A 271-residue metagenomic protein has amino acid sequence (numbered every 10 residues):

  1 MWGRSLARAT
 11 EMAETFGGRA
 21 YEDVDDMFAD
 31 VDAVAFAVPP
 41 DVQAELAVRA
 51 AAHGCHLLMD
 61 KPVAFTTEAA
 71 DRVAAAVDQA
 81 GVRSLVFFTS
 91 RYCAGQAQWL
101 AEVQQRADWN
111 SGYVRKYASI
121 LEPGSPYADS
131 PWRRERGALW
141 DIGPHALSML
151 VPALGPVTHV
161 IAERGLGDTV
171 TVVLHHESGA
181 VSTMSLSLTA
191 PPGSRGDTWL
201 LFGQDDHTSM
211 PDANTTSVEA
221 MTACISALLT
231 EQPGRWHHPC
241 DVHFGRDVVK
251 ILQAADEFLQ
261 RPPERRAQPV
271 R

Functional and structural regions predicted by a protein language model:
M1-A13: NAD(P)-binding Rossmann-fold cofactor-contacting core
S5, F16-A74: Beta-loop-alpha module in the N-terminal Rossmann-like domain of NAD(P)-dependent dehydrogenases, especially those
A13, D26, A33-F36, E177 (+1 more regions): C-terminal helix-rich "cap/oligomerization" subdomain common to oxidoreductases
G18, H53-C55, A80-R83, G179-A180: A short helix->loop->beta-strand "cap" motif at the edges of active sites that frequently abuts
D71-S90, A107-G112: Rossmann-fold dehydrogenase core element
S90-V160, P262: Predominantly a Rossmann-like dinucleotide-binding segment in NAD(P)-dependent oxidoreductases
R134-D141, P211-T215, E219, P239: A short glycine-threonine-serine/GTX helix/turn-capping micro-motif
P144-D212, I225-Q232, A255, V270-R271: Contiguous beta-strand/loop segments that form the cofactor/metal-binding neighborhood of enzyme cores
